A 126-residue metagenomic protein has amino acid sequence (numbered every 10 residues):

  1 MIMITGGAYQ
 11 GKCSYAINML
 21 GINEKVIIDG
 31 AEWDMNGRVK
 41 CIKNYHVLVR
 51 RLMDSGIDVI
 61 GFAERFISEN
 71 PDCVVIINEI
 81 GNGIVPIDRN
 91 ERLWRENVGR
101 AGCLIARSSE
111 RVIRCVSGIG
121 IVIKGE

Functional and structural regions predicted by a protein language model:
M1-G30: Glycine-rich P-loop/Walker A and Walker A-like loops and their local beta1-loop-alpha1 context in P-loop NTPases
Q10, V47-L48, G81, G120: Short, solvent-exposed loop/turn segments at secondary-structure junctions
Y15, M53-D54, G125: A short secondary-structure junction signal
M19, R51, I87-E91: Short linear motifs at secondary-structure transitions and domain/linker junctions
K25-I76: Conserved nucleotide-sensing/catalytic segment adjacent to the nucleotide-binding pocket in NTP-handling enzymes
I57-E126: Replace "adjacent to P-loop NTPase cores in ATP/GTP-dependent enzymes" with "adjacent to NTP-binding cores
